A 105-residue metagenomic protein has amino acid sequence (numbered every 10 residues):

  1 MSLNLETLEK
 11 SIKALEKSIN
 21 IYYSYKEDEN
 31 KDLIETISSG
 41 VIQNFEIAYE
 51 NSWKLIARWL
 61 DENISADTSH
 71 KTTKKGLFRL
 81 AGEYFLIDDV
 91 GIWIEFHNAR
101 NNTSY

Functional and structural regions predicted by a protein language model:
M1-Y105: Solvent-exposed interaction patches of small proteins and small membrane subunits
